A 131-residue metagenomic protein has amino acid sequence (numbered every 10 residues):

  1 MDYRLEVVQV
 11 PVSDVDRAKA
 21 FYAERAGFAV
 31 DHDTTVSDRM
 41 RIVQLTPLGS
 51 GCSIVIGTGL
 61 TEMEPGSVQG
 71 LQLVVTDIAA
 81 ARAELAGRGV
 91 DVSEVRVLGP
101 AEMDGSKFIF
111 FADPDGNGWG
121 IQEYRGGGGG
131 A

Functional and structural regions predicted by a protein language model:
M1-K19, V68-L71, Y124-A131: N-terminal beta-strand motif that seeds the catalytic metal site of vicinal oxygen chelate
D2-Y3, Q9-C52: Core segments of cupin and vicinal oxygen chelate
V7, D31-T34, R41, L73 (+1 more regions): Vicinal oxygen chelate
D14-V15, V75-A79: Helix N-cap motif at beta-to-alpha junctions
F21, A79-E84: Short amphipathic alpha-helices within nucleic acid-binding modules
L48-C52, E62-M63, I78-A80: Short, charged/polar surface micro-motifs in flexible loops or helix N-caps
T58-V75: Helix-adjacent hinge/juxtasegments
